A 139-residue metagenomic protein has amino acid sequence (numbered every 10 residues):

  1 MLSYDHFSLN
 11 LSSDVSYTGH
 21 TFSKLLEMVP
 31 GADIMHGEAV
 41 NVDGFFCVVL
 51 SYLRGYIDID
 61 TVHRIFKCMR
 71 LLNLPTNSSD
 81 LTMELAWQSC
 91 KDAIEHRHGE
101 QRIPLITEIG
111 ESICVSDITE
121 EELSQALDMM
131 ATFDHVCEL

Functional and structural regions predicted by a protein language model:
M1-L81: Active-site segments that bind and position negatively charged phosphate/pyrophosphate groups
Y56-L139: C-terminal charged capping/lid subdomain of soluble metabolic enzymes
